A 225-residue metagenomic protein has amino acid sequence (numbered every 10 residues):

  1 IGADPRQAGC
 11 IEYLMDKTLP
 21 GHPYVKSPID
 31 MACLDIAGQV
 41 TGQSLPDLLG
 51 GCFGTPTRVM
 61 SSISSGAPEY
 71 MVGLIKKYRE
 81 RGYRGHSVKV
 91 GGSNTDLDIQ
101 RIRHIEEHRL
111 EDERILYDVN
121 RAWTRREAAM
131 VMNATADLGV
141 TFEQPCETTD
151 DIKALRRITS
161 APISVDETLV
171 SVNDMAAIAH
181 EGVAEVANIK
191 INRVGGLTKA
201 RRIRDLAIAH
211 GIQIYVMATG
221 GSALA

Functional and structural regions predicted by a protein language model:
I1-V40: Metal- or metallocofactor-binding catalytic centers and their adjacent structured scaffolds across diverse enzyme
G38, Y78, A207: Hydrophobic pocket-lining residues that define ligand/cofactor binding sites across diverse proteins
Q39-S65: N-terminal small/glycine-rich loop or linker at the start of catalytic domains across soluble metabolic enzymes
Q43-S44, G54-R58, R81-R84, E111-D112 (+2 more regions): Short coil/turn connectors at secondary-structure junctions
F53, V59, S65-K77, N94-R109: Active-site loop-helix segments enriched in His/Asp/Glu that coordinate and activate a nucleophilic water at divalent
K77-K89: Catalytic domains of carbohydrate-active enzymes, especially glycoside hydrolases
V88, S93-A225: Catalytic core of soluble alpha/beta enzymes
